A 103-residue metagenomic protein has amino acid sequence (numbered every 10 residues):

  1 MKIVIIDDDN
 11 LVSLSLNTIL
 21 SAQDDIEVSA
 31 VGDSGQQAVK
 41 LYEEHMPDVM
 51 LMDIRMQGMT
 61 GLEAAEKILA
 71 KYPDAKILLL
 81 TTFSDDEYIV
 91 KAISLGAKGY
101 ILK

Functional and structural regions predicted by a protein language model:
I6-D7, G32, M50: Conserved sequence signature across two-component system core domains
V12-S13, Q57: The feature encodes the CheY-like receiver
D25-D33, L41: Short hydrophobic/Thr-rich beta-strand motif most characteristic of the beta2 strand and flanking loop of CheY-like
S34-Q37, T60-E63: Acidic catalytic/metal-coordinating carboxylates
E43-H45, I68-D74, L95: Conserved phosphotransfer cores of two-component systems
H45-L51: Active-site beta3 strand of CheY-like receiver
D53, T81: Active-site residues of response regulator receiver
